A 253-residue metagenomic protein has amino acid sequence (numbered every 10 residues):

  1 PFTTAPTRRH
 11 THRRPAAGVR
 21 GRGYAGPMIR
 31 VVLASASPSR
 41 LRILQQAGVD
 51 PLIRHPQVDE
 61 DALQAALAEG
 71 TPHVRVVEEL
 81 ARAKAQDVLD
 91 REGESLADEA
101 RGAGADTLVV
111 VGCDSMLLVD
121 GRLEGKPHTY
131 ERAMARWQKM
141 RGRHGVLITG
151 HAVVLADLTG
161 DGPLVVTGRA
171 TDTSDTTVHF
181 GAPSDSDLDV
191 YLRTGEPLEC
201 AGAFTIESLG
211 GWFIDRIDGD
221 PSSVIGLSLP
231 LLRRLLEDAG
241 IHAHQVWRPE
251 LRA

Functional and structural regions predicted by a protein language model:
A5, A16-V19, A25: Acidic, Ala/Val/Gly-enriched low-complexity intrinsically disordered segments
I29-V31, Q45, P72-A253: Anionic-ligand binding patches
I29-V49: N-terminal beta1-alpha1 ligand-phosphate binding loop
L52-A62: A short beta-strand-loop structural module common to alpha/beta enzyme folds
D61-A65, V119-G121: A short acidic, helix-capping loop that chelates divalent metal ions and anchors anionic groups
A65-P72: Short, surface-exposed amphipathic charged segments that create phosphate/polyanion-binding patches used for binding
